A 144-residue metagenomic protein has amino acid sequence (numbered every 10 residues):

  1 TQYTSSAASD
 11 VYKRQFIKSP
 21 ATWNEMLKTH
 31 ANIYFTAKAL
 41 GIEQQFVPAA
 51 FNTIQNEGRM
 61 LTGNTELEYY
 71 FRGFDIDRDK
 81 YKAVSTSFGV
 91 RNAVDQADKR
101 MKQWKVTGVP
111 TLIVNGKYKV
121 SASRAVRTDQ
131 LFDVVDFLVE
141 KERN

Functional and structural regions predicted by a protein language model:
T1-A8, Y12: Single conserved hydrophobic/aromatic residue that forms the stacking wall/gate of nucleotide- or nucleobase-binding
A8, H30, G108-V109: A structure-centric signal for secondary-structure junctions around beta-strands
K13-A39, Q44-F71: Structural microenvironment flanking redox-active thiols in thiol-disulfide oxidoreductases
R72-N144: C-terminal cap of thioredoxin/glutaredoxin-like
